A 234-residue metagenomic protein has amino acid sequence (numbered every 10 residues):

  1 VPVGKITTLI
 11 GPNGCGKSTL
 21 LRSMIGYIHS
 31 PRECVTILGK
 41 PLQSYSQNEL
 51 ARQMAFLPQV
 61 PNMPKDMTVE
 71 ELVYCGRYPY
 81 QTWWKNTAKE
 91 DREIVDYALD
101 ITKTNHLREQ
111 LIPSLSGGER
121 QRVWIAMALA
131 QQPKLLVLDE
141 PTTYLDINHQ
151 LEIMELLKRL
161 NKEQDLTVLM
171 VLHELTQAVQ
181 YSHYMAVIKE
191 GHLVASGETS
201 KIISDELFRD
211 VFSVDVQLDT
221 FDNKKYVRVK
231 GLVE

Functional and structural regions predicted by a protein language model:
I10-P12: The feature captures the beta-strand-to-loop junction immediately N-terminal to the Walker
I25: Helix-to-loop junction immediately C-terminal to a conserved catalytic motif
E33-P41, L50: Conserved ABC transporter NBD signature motif
Y74, K89-L107: Conserved ABC ATPase "signature" region
N86, L111-L115, E119: Conserved ABC ATPase signature
L136-E140: Catalytic Walker B motif of ABC-type/P-loop ATPase nucleotide-binding domains
V211-E234: ABC ATPase nucleotide-binding domains
